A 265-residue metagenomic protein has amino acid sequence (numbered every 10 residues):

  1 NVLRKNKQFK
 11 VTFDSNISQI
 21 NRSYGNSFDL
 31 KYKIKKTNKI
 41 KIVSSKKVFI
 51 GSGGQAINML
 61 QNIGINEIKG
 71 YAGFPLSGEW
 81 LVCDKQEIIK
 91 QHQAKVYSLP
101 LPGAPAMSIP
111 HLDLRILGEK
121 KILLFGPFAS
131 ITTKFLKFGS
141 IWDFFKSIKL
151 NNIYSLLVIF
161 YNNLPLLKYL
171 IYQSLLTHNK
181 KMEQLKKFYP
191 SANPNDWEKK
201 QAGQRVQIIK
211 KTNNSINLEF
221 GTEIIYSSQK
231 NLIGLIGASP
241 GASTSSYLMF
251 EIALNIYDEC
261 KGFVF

Functional and structural regions predicted by a protein language model:
N1-K47, S52, S243-Y257: Helical element adjacent to the flavin cofactor pocket in flavoenzyme catalytic cores
N1-K7, D29, P165-Y169, Q229-G237: Helix-loop-beta segment of a Rossmann-like dinucleotide-binding subdomain
Q19-S23, G78-W80, I208: Beta-rich nucleic-acid/ligand-interaction surfaces
I42-Y169, Q173-Q201, I225-S227: Active-site substrate-recognition segment that forms the wall of the catalytic cavity or substrate channel
I63-G64, I148, L248-V264: Internal hydrophobic alpha-helix adjacent to the cofactor/substrate pocket in enzyme cavities
A129, G237-P240: Short, flexible beta-strand-to-coil junctions
E183, W197-G234, G241: FAD-binding beta-loop-beta segment adjacent to the flavin cofactor pocket
